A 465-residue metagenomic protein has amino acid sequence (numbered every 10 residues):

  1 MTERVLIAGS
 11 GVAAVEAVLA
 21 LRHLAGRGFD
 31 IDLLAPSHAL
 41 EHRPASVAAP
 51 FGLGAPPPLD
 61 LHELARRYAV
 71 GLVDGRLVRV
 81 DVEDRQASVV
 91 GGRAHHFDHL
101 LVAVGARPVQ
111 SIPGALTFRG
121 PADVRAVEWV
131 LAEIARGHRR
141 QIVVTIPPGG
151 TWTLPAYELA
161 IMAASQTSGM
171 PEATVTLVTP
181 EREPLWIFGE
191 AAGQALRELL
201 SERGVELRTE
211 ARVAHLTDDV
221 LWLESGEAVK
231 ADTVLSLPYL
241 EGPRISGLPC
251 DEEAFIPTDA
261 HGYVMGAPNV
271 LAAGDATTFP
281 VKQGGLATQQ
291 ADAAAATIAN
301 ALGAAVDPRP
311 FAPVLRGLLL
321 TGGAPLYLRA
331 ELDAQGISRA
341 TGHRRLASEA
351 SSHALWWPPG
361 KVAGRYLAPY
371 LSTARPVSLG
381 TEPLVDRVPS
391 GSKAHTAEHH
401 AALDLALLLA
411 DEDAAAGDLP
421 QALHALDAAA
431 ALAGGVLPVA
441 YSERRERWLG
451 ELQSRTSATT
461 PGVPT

Functional and structural regions predicted by a protein language model:
T2, V70-E158, S165-S168, L235: FAD-binding core/adjacent interface of flavoenzyme oxidoreductases
T2-V70, G149-I187: Beta1-alpha1 glycine-rich phosphate/pyrophosphate-binding loop at the start of Rossmann-like nucleotide-binding domains
D30-D32, G71-A87, H95, T167-A260 (+1 more regions): A Rossmann-like FAD-binding core segment of flavoenzymes
S111-H138, A228-Q290: FAD-site-proximal beta/loop scaffold in flavoenzymes
A273-T321: A conserved FAD-binding loop/helix module that cradles the flavin
Y327-K393: C-terminal auxiliary extensions adjacent to catalytic cores
L432-V436: Alpha-helical junction/boundary sensor with strong preference for TPR arrays
E446-T465: Alpha-helical linker/edge segments of TPR/alpha-solenoid repeat scaffolds and analogous pre-/post-domain helices
